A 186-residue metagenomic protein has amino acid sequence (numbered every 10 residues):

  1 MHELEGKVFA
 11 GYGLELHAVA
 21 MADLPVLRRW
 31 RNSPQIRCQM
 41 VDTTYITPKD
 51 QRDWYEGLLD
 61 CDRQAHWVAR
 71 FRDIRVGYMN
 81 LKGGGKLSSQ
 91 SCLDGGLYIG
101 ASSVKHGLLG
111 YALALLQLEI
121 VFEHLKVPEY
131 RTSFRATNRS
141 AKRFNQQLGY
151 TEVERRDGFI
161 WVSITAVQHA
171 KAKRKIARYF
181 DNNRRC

Functional and structural regions predicted by a protein language model:
M1-M21, A170-C186: Conserved N-terminal entry element of GNAT/NAT acetyltransferase domains
Q35-D53: Conserved GNAT-fold acetyl-CoA-binding loop/helix
E56-V68, G77: A short helix-loop-beta-strand connector motif used in the catalytic cores of GNAT acetyltransferases and, in some
V68, I74-G83, D94: Conserved beta-strand in the GNAT
K82, Q90-S102, S133: Conserved acetyl-CoA binding element of GNAT-fold acetyltransferases
H106-I120, R143-Q147: Conserved acetyl-CoA-binding loop-helix of GNAT-fold acetyltransferases
Y130-K142: Conserved beta-strand-loop-alpha-helix junction that forms the acyl-donor binding cleft
S133, G149-T165: Conserved catalytic-core motifs of GNAT/GCN5-like acyltransferases
